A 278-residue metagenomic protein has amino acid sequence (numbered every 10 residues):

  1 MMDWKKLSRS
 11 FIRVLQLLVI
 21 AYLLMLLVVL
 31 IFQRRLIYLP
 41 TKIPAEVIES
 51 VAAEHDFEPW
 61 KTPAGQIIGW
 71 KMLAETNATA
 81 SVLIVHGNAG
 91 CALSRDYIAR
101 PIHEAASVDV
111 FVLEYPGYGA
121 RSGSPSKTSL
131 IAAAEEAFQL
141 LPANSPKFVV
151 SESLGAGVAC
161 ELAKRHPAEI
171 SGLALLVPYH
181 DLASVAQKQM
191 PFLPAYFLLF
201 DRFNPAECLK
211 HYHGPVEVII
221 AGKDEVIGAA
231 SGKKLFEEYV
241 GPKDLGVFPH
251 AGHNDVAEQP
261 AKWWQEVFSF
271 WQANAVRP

Functional and structural regions predicted by a protein language model:
V14-K61: An N-terminal hydrophobic leader/cap segment in hydrolases
Q66-L140, G157: Membrane-embedded segments
I98, P205, G214, G228-E237: Short alpha-helix in the alpha/beta-hydrolase fold that links the catalytic acid
Y115, A174-S184, D201-P205: Active-site nucleophile loop of the alpha/beta-hydrolase fold
S151-A159: Gly/Ala-rich beta-loop-alpha elbow adjacent to hydrolase catalytic centers
Y212-H213, V218-D224: Short beta-strand/loop motif that positions the catalytic acidic residue of the alpha/beta-hydrolase fold
K223-I227, H253-N254: Acidic catalytic loop of the alpha/beta-hydrolase fold
A251-K262: Catalytic histidine-centered segment of alpha/beta-hydrolase-like enzymes
